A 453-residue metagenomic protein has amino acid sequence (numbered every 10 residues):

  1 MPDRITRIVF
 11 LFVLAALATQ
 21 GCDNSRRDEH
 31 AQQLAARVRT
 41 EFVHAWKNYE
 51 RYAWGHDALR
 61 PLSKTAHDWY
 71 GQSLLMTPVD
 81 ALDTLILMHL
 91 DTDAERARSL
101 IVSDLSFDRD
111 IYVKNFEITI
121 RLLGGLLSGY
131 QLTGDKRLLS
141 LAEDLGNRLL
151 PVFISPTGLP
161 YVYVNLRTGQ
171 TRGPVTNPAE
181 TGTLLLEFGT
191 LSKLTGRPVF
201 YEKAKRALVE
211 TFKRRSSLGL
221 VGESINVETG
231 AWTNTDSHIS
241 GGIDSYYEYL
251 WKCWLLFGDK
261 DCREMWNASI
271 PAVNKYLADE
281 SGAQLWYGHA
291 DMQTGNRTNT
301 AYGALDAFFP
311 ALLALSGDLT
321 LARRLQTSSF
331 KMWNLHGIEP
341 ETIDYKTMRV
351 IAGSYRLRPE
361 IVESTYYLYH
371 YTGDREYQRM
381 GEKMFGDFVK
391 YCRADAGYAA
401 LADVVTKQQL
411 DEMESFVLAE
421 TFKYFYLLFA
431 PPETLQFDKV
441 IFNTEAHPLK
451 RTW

Functional and structural regions predicted by a protein language model:
M1-D3, H30: Short, Lys/Arg-rich N-terminal segment immediately upstream of the first membrane anchor
R4-L11: Sec-dependent signal peptide recognition, specifically the positively charged N-region followed immediately by
L11-V13, N443: Compositionally biased, low-structure terminal segments
T19-G21: C-terminal motif of bacterial Sec signal peptides marking the signal peptidase cleavage site
D23-W453: Glycan-recognition and catalytic cores of secretory/periplasmic carbohydrate-active enzymes
